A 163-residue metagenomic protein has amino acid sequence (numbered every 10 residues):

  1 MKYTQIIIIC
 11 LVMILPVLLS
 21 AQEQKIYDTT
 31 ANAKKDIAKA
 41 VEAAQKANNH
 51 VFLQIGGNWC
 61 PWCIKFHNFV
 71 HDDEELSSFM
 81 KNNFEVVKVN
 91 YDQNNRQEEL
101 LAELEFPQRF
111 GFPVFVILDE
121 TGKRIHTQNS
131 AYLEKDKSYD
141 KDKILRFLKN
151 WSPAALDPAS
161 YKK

Functional and structural regions predicted by a protein language model:
M1-Q24: Bacterial Sec-dependent N-terminal signal peptides
L19-K34, P153-K163: Sec-dependent signal peptide cleavage junction
T29, A33-V51: A short beta-strand-turn-helix
A31, D73-E98: Thiol-based oxidoreductase modules, predominantly thioredoxin-like and allied folds used for disulfide exchange
A47-V51, N82-V87, G111-F112, E120: Loop/turn elements at helix/coil->beta-strand transitions in domains of secreted/extracellular proteins
I55-H71: Conserved redox-active cysteine motifs that mediate thiol-disulfide chemistry, especially di-cysteine Cys-X(1-2)-Cys
D92-F112, T121: Structural alpha/beta surface segment adjacent to cysteine/selenocysteine redox centers across thiol/disulfide enzymes
F110-L156, S160: Non-catalytic, surface beta->alpha helical segment in thiol-disulfide oxidoreductase systems
